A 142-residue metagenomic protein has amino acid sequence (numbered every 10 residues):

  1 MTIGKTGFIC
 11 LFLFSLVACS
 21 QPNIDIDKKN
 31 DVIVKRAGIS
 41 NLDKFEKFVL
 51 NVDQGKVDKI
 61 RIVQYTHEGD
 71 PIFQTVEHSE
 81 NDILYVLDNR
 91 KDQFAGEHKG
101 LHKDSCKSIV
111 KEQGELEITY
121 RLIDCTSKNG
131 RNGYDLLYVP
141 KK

Functional and structural regions predicted by a protein language model:
M1-N23: Sec-dependent N-terminal signal peptides of Gram-positive bacterial secreted proteins and lipoproteins
T6, C10, I26, I39-L42 (+3 more regions): Low-complexity, intrinsically disordered regions enriched in charged/polar residues
G7, L11-L13, K47, T119 (+1 more regions): Intrinsic disorder/low-structure terminal segments
C10, V34, Y138-K142: Non-catalytic accessory regions used for complex assembly or targeting
C19-L84: N-terminal export/targeting and maturation segments
H67-K142: Extracytoplasmic electrostatic interaction patches
